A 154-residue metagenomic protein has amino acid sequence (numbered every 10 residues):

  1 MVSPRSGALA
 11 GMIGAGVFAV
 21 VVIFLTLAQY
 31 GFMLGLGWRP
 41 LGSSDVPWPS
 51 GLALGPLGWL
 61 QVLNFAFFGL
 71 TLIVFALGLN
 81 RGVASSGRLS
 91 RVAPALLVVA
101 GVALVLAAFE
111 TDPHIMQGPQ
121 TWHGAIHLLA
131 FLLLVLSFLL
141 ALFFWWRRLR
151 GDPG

Functional and structural regions predicted by a protein language model:
V2-S3, L77-L89, A141-G154: Cytoplasmic membrane-interface segments at the C-terminal ends of transmembrane helices
G7-A15, A84-V99, G154: Interfacial segments of alpha-helical transmembrane regions
I13-F24, P94-E110, F131-F138: Alpha-helical transmembrane segments of multi-pass integral membrane proteins
V17-P40: Alpha-helical transmembrane segments of multi-pass membrane proteins
M33-G55, H114-G124: Membrane-interface interhelical loops and short amphipathic "cap" helices that link adjacent transmembrane segments
P47-L70: Interfacial helix-start motif at the membrane-water boundary
L63-F75, L133-F144: Hydrophobic cores of alpha-helical transmembrane segments in multi-pass inner/ER membrane proteins, independent
L104-P153: Membrane-proximal helix-loop-helix units in multi-pass membrane proteins
